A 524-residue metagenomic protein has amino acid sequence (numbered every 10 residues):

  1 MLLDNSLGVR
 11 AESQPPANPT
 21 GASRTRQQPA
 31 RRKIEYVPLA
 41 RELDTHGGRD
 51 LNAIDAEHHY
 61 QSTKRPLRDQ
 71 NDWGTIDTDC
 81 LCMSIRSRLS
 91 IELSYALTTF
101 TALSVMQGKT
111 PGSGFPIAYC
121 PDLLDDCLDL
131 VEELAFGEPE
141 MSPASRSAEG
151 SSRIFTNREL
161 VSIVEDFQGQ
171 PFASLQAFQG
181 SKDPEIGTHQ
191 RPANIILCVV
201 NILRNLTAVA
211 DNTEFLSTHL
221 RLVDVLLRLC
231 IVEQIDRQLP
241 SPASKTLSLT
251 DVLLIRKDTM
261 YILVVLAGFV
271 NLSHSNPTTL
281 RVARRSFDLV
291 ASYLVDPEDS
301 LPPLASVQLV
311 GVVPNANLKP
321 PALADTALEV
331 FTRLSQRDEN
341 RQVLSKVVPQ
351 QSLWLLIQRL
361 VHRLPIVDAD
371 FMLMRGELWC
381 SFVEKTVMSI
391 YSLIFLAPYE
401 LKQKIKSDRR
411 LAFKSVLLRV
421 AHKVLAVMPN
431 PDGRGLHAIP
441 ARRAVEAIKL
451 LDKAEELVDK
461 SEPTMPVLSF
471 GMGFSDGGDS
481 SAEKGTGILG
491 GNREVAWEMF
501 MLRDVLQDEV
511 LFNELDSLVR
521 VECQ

Functional and structural regions predicted by a protein language model:
L2-P111, P121-Q524: Extended alpha-helical scaffold regions
